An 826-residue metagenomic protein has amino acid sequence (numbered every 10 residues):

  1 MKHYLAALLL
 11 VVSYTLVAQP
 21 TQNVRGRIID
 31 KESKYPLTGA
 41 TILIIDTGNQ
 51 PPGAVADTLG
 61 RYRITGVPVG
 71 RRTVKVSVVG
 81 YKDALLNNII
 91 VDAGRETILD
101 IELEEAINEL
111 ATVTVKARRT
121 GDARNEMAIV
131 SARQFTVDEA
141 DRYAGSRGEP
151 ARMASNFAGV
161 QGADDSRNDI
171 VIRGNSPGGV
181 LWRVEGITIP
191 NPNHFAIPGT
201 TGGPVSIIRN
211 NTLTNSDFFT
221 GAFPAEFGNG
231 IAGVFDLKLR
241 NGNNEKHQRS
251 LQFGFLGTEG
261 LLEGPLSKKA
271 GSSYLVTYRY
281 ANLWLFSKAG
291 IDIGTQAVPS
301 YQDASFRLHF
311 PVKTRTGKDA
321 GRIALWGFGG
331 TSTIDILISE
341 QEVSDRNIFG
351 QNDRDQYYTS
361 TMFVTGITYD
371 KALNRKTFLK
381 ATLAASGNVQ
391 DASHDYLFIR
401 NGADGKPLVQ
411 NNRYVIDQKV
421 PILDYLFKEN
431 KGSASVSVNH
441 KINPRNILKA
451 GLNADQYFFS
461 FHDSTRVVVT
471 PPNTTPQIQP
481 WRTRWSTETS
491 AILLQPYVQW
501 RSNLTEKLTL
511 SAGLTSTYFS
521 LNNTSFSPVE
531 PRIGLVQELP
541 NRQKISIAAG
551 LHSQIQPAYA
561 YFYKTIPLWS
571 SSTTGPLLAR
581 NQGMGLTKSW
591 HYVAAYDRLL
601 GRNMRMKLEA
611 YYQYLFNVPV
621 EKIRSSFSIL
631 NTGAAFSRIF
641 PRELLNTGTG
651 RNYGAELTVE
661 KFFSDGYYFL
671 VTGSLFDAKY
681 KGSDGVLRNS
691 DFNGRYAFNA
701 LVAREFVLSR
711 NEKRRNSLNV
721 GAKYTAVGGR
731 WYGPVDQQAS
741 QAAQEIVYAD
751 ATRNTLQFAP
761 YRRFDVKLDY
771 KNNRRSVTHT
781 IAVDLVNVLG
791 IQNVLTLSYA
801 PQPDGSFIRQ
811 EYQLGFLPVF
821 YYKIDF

Functional and structural regions predicted by a protein language model:
A18-T112, K116-R118, K507: Periplasm-facing N-terminal accessory domains of Gram-negative outer-membrane beta-barrel systems
N23, G254-Y280, I293-L337, Y357-G387 (+1 more regions): Transmembrane beta-barrel wall of Gram-negative outer-membrane proteins
K82, I89-I98, T112-F223, V234 (+1 more regions): Periplasmic N-terminal accessory/gating domains of Gram-negative outer-membrane beta-barrel systems
T295, A320-R375, G387-R413, K419-K428 (+1 more regions): Flexible loop and strand-edge segments within Gram-negative outer membrane beta-barrel domains
D335, E340, N541-H591, Y612-R638 (+2 more regions): Surface-exposed extracellular loop regions of Gram-negative outer-membrane beta-barrel proteins, predominantly
K431-S433, R484-W485, T489, G585 (+2 more regions): Outer membrane beta-barrel strand-and-loop segments of large Gram-negative receptors, especially TonB-dependent
Y612-Y614, A634-G728: Gram-negative outer-membrane beta-barrel transporters
F616, F669, K713-L718, K723-E745 (+2 more regions): C-terminal beta-signal and adjacent terminal beta-strands/loops of Gram-negative outer-membrane beta-barrel proteins
